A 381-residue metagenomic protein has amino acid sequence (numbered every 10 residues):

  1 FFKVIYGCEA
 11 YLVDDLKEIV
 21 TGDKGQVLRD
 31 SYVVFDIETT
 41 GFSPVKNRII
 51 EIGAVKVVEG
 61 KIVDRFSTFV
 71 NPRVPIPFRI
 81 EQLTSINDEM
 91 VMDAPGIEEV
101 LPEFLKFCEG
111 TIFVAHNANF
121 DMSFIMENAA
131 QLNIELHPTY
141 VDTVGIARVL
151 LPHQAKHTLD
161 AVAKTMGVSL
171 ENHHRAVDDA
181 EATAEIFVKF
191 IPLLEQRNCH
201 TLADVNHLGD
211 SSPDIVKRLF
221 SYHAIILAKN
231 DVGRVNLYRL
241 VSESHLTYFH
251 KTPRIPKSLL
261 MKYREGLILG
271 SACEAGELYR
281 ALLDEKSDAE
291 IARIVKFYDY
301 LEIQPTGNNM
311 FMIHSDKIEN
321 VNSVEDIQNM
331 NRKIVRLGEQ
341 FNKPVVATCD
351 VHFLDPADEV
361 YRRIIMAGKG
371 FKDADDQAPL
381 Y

Functional and structural regions predicted by a protein language model:
F1-T39, V55-I62, R73, T84 (+3 more regions): Phosphodiester-processing cores and adjacent nucleic acid-binding clamps
S43-R79: Active-site acidic carboxylates
I97: Conserved catalytic alpha/beta cores of large enzymes that bind or transform nucleotide phosphates and polynucleotides
